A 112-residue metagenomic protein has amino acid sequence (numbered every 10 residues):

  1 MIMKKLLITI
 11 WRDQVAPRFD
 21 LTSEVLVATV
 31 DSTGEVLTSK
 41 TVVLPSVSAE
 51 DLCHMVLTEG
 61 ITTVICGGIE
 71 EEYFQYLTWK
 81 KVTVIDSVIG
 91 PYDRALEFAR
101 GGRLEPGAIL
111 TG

Functional and structural regions predicted by a protein language model:
M1-V47, D51, M55-E59, T78-W79 (+1 more regions): Non-catalytic interface/targeting segments
T62-V84: Acidic/His-rich segments in extracytoplasmic proteins that coordinate ligands and/or metal ions
